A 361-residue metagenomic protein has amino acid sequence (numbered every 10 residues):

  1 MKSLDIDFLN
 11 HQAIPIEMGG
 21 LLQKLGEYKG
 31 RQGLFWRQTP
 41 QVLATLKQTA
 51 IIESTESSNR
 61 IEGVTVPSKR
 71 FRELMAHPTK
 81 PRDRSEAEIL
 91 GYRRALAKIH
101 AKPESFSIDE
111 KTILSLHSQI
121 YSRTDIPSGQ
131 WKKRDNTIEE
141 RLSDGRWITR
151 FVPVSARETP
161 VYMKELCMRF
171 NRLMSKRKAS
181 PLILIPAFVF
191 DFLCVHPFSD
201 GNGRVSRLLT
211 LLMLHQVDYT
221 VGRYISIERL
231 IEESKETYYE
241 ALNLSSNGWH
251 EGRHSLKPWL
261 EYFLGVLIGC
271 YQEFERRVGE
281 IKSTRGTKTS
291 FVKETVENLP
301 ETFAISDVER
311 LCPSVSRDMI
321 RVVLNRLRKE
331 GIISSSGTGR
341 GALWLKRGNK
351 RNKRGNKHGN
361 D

Functional and structural regions predicted by a protein language model:
M1-D361: FIC/Doc superfamily catalytic core
